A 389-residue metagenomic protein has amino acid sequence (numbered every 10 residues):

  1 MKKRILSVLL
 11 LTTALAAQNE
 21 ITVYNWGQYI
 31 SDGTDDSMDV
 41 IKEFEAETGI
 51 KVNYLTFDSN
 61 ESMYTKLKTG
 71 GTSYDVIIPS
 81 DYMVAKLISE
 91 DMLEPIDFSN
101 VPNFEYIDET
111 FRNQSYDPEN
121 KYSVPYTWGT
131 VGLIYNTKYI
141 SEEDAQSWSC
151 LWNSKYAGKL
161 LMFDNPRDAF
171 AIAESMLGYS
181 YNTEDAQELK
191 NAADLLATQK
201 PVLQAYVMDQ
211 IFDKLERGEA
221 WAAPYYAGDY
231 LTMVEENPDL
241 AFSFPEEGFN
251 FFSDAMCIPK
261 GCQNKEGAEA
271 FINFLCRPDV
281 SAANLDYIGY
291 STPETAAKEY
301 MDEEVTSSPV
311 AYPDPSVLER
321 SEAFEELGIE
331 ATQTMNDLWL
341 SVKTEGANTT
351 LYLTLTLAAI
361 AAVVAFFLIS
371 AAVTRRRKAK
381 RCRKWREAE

Functional and structural regions predicted by a protein language model:
Q18-K86, D213: Early extracytoplasmic/lumenal segment of secretory-pathway proteins
T72-V76, E94-L133, K159-L161: A structural signal for short loop-to-beta-strand junctions that line the ligand-binding cleft of periplasmic/secreted
I88-P95, R112, D117-K121, T232-F244 (+1 more regions): Ligand-binding "clamshell"
E94-E105, S123, P238-N250, P259-C262: Short beta-strand->loop
C150-D164, L177: Short loop->beta-strand "edge-of-pocket" segments that line small-molecule binding or catalytic clefts across diverse
L161-N165, A169, A173, Y181-P245: Ligand-binding pocket segment of bilobal, Venus flytrap-like solute-binding proteins
P259-R320: Mature extracytoplasmic/periplasmic domains
S316-E389: Conserved C-terminal helix/tail region of periplasmic/extracytoplasmic solute-binding proteins
